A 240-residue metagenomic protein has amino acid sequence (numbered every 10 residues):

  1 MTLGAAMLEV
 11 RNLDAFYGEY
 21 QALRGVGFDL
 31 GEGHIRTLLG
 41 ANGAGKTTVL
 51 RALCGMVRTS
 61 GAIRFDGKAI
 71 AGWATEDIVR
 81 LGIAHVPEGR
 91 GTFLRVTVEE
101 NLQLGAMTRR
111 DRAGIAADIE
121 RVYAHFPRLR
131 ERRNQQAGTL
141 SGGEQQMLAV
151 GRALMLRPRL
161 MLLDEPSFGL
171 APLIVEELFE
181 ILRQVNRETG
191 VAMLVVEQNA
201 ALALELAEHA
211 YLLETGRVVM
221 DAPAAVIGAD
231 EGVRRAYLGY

Functional and structural regions predicted by a protein language model:
T2-Y240: Glycine-rich phosphate-binding loops of nucleotide-dependent enzymes
